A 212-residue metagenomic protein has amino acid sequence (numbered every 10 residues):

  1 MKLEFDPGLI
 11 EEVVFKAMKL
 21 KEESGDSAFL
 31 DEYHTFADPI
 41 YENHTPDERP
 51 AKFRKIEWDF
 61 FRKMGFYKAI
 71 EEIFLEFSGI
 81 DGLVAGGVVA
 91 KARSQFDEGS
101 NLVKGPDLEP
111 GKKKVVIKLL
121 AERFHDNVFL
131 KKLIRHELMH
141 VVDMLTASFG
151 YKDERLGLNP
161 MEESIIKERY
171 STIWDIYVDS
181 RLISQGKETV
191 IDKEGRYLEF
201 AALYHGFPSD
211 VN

Functional and structural regions predicted by a protein language model:
K2, D6-K114, Q185-G186: Auxiliary, metal-adjacent structural segments of Zn-dependent hydrolase domains
A28, A37-F53, E122, D126 (+3 more regions): Alpha-helix capping and helix-coil boundary motifs
S100-G105, L119-A121, L138: Long acidic/polar interaction regions in large eukaryotic complex-forming proteins
K112-I117, L158: Glycine-rich, often proline-containing surface loops adjacent to acidic residues and nearby aromatics that form
K118-L133: Short pre-active-site segment immediately N-terminal to the catalytic Zn-binding motif
F129-F149: Active-site recognition of the HExxH zinc-binding catalytic motif
R155-N212: Metalloprotease/metallohydrolase-associated module, dominated by Zn2+-dependent proteases
